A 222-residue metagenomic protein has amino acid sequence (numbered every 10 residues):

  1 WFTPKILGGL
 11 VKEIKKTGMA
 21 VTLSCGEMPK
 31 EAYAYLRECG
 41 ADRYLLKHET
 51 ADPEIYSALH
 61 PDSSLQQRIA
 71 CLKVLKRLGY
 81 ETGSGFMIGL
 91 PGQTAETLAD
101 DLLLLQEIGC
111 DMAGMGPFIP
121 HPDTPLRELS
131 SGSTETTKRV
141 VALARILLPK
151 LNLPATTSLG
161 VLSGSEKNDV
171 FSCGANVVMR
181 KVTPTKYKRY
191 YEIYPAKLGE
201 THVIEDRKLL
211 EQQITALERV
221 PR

Functional and structural regions predicted by a protein language model:
W1-C71, E81-I88, D111-G114: Core AdoMet radical
F2-I6, L59-Q67, Q93-T97, L129-T136 (+2 more regions): Alpha-helix N-cap and loop-to-helix initiation/capping positions
F2-P4, A34-L36, Y56-L59, A95-L98 (+3 more regions): Short secondary-structure transition/capping segments
I6-L10, A32, Q67-L72, T97-L105 (+5 more regions): A general structural detector for well-ordered alpha-helical segments in enzyme core domains, enriched
G8-K16, R37, L72-R77, V141-L148 (+2 more regions): Surface-exposed amphipathic alpha-helices with a cationic face
P29-E38, P91-Q106, G160-C173: Catalytic cores of alpha/beta
R68-P120: Aromatic-anchored, glycine/proline-accented short structural segments that stabilize local strand-turns or short
Q106-R222: Auxiliary Fe-S-binding modules of radical SAM enzymes
